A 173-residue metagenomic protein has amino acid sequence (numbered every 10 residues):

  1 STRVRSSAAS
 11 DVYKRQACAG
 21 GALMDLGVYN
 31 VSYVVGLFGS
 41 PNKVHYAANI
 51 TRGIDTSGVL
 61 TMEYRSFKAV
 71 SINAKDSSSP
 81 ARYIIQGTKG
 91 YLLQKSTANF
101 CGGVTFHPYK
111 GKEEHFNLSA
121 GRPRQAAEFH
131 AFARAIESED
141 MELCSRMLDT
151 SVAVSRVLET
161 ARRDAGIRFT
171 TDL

Functional and structural regions predicted by a protein language model:
S1-Y13: Single conserved hydrophobic/aromatic residue that forms the stacking wall/gate of nucleotide- or nucleobase-binding
R5, G27, Q125: Short, conserved glycine- and acidic-residue-centered signature motifs in active-site or ligand-binding loops
D11-S40: Mid-domain beta-loop-alpha active-site segment that forms a flexible, acidic cofactor/metal-binding surface
A17-M24, E114-P123: A short glycine-threonine-serine/GTX helix/turn-capping micro-motif
N30-G103, S119, H130-S138, D172: Contiguous beta-strand/loop segments that form the cofactor/metal-binding neighborhood of enzyme cores
N117-H130, R146: Active-site loop of classical SDR/Rossmann-like NAD(P)-dependent oxidoreductases, centered on the catalytic Tyr-X3-Lys
R134-L173: C-terminal helix-rich "cap/oligomerization" subdomain common to oxidoreductases
